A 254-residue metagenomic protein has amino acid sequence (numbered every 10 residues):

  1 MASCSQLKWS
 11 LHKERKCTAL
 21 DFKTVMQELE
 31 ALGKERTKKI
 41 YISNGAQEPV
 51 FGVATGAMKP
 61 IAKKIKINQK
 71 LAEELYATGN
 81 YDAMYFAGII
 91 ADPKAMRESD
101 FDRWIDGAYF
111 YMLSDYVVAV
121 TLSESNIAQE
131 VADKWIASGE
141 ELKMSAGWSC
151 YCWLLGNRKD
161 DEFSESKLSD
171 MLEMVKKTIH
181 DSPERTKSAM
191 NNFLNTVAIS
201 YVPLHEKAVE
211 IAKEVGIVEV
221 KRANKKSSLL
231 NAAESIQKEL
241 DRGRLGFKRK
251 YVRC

Functional and structural regions predicted by a protein language model:
L7, H12-C254: Alpha-helical scaffold domains
